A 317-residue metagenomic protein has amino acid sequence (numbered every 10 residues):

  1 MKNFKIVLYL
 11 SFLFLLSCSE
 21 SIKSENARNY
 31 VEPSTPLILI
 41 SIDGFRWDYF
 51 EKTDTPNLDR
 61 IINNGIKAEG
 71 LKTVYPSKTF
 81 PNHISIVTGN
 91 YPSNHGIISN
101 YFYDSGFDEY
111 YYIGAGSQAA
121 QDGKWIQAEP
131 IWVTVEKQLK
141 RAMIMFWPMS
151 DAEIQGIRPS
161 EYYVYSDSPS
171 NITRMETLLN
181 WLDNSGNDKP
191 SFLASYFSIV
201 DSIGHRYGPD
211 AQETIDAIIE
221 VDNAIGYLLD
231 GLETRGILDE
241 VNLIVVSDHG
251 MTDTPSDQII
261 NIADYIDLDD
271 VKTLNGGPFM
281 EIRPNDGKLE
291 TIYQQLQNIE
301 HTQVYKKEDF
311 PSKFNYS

Functional and structural regions predicted by a protein language model:
K2-Y9: Sec-dependent signal peptide recognition, specifically the positively charged N-region followed immediately by
L15-S17: C-terminal motif of bacterial Sec signal peptides marking the signal peptidase cleavage site
E20-I66: Active-site-proximal N-terminal segment of extracellular/periplasmic enzymes that hydrolyze or transfer
L39, N57, E220-N261: Metal-dependent active-site segment of extracytoplasmic phospho-/sulfohydrolases and closely related
F50-H95: Short, structured active-site-proximal loop/turn typified by the sulfatase FGly-forming signature C/S-X-P-X-R
N90-G208, H301: His/Asp/Glu-rich, glycine-adjacent segments that coordinate divalent cations and/or stabilize oxyanion chemistry on
N171-D183, V200-V241: A long, amphipathic alpha-helix that forms part of the scaffold/cap immediately adjacent to metal-dependent active
L274-S317: Active-site neighborhoods of enzymes that stabilize oxyanions during catalysis
